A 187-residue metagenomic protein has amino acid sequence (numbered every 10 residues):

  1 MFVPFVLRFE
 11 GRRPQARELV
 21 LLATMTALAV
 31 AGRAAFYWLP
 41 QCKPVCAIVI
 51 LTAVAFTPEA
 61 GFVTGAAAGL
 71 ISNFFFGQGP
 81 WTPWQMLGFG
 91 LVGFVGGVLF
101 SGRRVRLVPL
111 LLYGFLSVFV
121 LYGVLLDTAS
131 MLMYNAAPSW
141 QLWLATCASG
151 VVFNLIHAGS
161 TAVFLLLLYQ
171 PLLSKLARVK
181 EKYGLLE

Functional and structural regions predicted by a protein language model:
M1-I50: Hydrophobic transmembrane alpha-helices
P4, V45-G61, V95-F100: Generic transmembrane alpha-helix motif of multi-pass integral membrane proteins
G11-A16, V54-T64, R103-R106: Membrane-helix interface "capping/anchor" motifs
L19-T24, A47-I48, F62-A66, P83-L87 (+3 more regions): Hydrophobic alpha-helical transmembrane segments
L22-A31, L51-F56, L116-L125: Small-residue-rich segments of transmembrane alpha-helices in multi-pass membrane proteins, especially helix faces
A31-C46, A66-F100: Interfacial aromatic-anchored transmembrane helix boundaries in multi-pass membrane proteins
W38, T82-P83, V98-E187: Membrane-embedded alpha-helical hairpins and interfacial helices in multi-pass inner-membrane proteins
